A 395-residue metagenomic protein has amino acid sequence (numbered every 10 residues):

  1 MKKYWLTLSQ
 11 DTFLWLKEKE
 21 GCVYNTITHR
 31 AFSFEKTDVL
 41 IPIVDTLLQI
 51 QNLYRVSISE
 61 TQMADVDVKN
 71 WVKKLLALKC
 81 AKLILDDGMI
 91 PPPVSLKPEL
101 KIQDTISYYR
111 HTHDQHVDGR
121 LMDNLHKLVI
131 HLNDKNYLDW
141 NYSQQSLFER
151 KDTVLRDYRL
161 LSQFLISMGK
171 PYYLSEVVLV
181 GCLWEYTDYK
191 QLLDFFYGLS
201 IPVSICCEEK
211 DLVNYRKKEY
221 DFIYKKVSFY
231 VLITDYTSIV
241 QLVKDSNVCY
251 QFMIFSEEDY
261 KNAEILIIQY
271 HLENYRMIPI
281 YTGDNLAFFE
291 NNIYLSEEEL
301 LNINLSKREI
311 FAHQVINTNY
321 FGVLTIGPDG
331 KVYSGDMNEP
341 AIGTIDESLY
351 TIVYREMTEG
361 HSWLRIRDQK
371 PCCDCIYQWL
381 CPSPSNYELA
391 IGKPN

Functional and structural regions predicted by a protein language model:
M1-A31: Long, low-complexity, charged/polar intrinsically disordered regions in eukaryotic proteins
S33-D134, Q145-L147, V154-E176, D194-G198 (+1 more regions): Long, charge-rich, low-complexity alpha-helical segments
L125-H131, W140-L161, M168-Y189, F196-Y215 (+3 more regions): Core AdoMet radical
N136-Q144, C372-S385: Short cysteine clusters
S146-T153, E339, Q378-N395: Iron-sulfur (Fe-S) cluster-binding segments and ferredoxin-like electron-carrier domains, especially [2Fe-2S]
I201-S204, D211-N319, V323, Y333 (+1 more regions): Radical SAM enzyme [4Fe-4S]-AdoMet core and its adjacent flexible, acidic and glycine-rich loops/tails across
L286-N304, D336-P382: C-terminal accessory region of radical SAM enzymes
G330: Conserved, mostly hydrophobic/aromatic
